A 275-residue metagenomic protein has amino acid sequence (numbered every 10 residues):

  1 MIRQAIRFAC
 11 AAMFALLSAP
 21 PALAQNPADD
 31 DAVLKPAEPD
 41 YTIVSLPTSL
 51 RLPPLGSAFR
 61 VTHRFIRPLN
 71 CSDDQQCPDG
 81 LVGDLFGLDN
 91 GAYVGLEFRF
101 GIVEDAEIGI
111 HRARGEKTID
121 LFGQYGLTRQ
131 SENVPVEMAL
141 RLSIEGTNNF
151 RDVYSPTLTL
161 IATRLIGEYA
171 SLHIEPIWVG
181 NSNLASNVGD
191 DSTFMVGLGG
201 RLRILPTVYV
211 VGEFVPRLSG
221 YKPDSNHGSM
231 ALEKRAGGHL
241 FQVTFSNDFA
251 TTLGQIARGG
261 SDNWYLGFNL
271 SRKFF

Functional and structural regions predicted by a protein language model:
M1-P36, F275: Cleavable N-terminal export/targeting peptides
A24-N149, V153-L158, T163-N183, T193 (+3 more regions): Transmembrane beta-barrel domains of Gram-negative outer membranes and organellar outer membranes
V188, G197-L198: Pocket-lining segment of extracytoplasmic ligand-binding domains
